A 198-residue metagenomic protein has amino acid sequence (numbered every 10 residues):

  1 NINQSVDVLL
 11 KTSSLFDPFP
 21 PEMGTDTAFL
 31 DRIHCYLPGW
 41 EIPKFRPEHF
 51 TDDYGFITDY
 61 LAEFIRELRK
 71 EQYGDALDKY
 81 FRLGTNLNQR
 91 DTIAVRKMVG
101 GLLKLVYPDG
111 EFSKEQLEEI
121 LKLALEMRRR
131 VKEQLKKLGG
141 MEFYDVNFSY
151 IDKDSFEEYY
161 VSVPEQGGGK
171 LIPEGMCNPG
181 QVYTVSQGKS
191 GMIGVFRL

Functional and structural regions predicted by a protein language model:
N1-H49: Canonical AAA+ ATPase core
R32-I120: Conserved AAA+ ATPase small/helical "lid" subdomain
L117-P173: C-terminal engagement/docking regions of AAA+ P-loop ATPases
F156, S190-G191: Intrinsic-disorder/low-complexity loop/linker signature
G175-P179: Short, well-ordered loop/turn sites that connect or cap secondary structure elements
Q181-G188: A short beta-strand micro-motif
M192-L198: Short beta-strand-centered aromatic/proline hotspots
